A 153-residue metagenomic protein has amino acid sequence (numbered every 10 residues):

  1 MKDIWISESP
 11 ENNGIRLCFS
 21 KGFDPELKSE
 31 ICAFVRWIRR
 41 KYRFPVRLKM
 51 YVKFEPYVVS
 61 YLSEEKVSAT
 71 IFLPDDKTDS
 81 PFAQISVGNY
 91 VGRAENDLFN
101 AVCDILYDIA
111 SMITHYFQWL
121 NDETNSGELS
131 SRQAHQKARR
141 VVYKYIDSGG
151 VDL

Functional and structural regions predicted by a protein language model:
M1-N12, Y42-P45, V87-E95: Short juxta-domain linker segments that transition from a proline/glycine-rich, charged coil into a short amphipathic
W5-R16, Y145-L153: Long, well-structured alpha-helical subdomains associated with metal-dependent extracellular/ecto-lumenal hydrolases
R16-F23, L27: Short Lys/Arg-enriched alpha/beta "domain-start" segment
K28-R47: Zn2+-dependent metallopeptidase catalytic core
V59-V102: Active-site scaffold of zinc-dependent metalloenzymes
R93, W119-S126: Substrate-binding clefts and substrate-entry loops adjacent to catalytic sites of polymer-processing enzymes acting on
Y107-L120: Active-site recognition of the HExxH zinc-binding catalytic motif
G127-L153: Post-HExxH zinc-binding segment in Zn-dependent metallohydrolases
